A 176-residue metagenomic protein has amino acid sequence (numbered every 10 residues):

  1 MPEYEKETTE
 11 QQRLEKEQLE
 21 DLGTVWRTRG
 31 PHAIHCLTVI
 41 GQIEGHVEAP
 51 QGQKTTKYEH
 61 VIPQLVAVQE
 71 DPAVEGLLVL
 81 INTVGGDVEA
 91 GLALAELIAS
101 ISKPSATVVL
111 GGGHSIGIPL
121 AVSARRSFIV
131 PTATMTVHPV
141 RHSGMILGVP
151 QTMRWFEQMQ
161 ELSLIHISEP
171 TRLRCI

Functional and structural regions predicted by a protein language model:
Y4-E7, E20-E59: STAS-typified acidic loop motif
I34-C36, Y58-V61, G76-L77, S143-M153: A structural signal for the main folded, soluble domain(s) of proteins
V39, V79, A121, S163: Residue-level signature of catalytic and energy-coupling elements of molecular machines, predominantly ATP/GTP-dependent
A49-E75: A short, well-ordered alpha-helical element
Q51-G52, L80-V84, G148-R154: Second-shell loop/turn segments in exported
L80-L94, A99-G144: Glycine-rich beta-to-alpha active-site loop
T152-L164: Alpha-helical segment that forms one wall of the substrate-binding/catalytic cleft in peptidoglycan-active domains
I165-I176: Single conserved hydrophobic/aromatic residue that forms the stacking wall/gate of nucleotide- or nucleobase-binding
